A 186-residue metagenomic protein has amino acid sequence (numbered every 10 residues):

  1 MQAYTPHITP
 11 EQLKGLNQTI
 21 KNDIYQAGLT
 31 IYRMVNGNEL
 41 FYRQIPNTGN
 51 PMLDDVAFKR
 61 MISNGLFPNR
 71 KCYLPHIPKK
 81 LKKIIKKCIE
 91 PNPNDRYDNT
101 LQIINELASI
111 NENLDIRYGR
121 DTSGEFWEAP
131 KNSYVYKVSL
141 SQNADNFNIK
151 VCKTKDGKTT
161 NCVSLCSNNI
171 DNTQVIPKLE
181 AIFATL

Functional and structural regions predicted by a protein language model:
M1-G15: Conserved activation segment of eukaryotic-like protein kinases, specifically the C-terminal portion of the activation
D23: Conserved catalytic-loop aspartate of Hanks-type protein kinases
M34-V35: Hydrophobic anchor on a C-lobe helix of Hanks-type protein kinase catalytic domains
D55-P75: Short proline-rich PxxP-based motifs
H76-P91: Conserved C-terminal C-lobe helix
E90-D115: Terminal C-lobe "cap" of eukaryotic-type protein kinase domains
N113-L186: Regulatory extensions appended to serine/threonine kinase catalytic cores
